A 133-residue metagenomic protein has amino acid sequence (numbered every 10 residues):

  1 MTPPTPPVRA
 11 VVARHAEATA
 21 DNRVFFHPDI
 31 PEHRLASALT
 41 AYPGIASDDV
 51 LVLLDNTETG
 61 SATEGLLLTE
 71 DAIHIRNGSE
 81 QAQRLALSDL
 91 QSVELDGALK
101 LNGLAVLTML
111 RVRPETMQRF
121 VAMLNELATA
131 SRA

Functional and structural regions predicted by a protein language model:
T2-L35, T57, H74-A133: Acidic, Ser/Thr- and proline-rich intrinsically disordered linker/docking segments of eukaryotic scaffolds
S37-D48: N-terminal beta-hairpin/loop module of FHA
A46-E58: The phosphoinositide-binding surface of pleckstrin homology
E64-L67: His/acidic/aromatic-lined binding-pocket segments of jelly-roll/cupin-type domains and related regulatory beta-sandwich
D71: Residue-level detector of short, conserved catalytic/binding motifs and their immediate flanks
